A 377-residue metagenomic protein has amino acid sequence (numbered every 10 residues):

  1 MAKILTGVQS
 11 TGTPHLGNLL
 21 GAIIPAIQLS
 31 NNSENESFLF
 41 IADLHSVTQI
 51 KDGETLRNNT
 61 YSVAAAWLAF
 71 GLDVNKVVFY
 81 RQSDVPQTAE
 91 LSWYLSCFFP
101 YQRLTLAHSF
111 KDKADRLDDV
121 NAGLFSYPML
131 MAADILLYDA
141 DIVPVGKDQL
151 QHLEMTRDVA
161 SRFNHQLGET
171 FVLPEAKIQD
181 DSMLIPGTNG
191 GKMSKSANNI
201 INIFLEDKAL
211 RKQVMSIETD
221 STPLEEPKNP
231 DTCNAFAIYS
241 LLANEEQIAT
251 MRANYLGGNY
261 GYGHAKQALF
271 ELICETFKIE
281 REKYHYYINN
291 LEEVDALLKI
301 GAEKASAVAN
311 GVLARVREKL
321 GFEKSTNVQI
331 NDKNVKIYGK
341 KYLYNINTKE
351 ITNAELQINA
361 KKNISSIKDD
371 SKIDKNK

Functional and structural regions predicted by a protein language model:
A2-A133, R281, H285: N-terminal Rossmann-like or analogous alpha/beta NTP/dinucleotide-binding catalytic cores that position adenine
E34, Y101-T105, L137-P144, A243-M251 (+1 more regions): Short helix-capping/linker segments at secondary-structure and domain boundaries
D52-G53, V143-G146, T170, E225: Short, polar/flexible loop-turn hinges at active-site or ligand-entry regions and domain interfaces
W67, L95, D148, I238 (+1 more regions): Divalent metal-coordination and catalytic microenvironments
K111-F163, L167: Internal, conserved structured core segments that host functional sites
Q151, R157-K349, N353, K361 (+2 more regions): Conserved nucleotide- and phosphate/pyrophosphate-binding catalytic cores in adenylate/nucleotidyl-handling enzymes
